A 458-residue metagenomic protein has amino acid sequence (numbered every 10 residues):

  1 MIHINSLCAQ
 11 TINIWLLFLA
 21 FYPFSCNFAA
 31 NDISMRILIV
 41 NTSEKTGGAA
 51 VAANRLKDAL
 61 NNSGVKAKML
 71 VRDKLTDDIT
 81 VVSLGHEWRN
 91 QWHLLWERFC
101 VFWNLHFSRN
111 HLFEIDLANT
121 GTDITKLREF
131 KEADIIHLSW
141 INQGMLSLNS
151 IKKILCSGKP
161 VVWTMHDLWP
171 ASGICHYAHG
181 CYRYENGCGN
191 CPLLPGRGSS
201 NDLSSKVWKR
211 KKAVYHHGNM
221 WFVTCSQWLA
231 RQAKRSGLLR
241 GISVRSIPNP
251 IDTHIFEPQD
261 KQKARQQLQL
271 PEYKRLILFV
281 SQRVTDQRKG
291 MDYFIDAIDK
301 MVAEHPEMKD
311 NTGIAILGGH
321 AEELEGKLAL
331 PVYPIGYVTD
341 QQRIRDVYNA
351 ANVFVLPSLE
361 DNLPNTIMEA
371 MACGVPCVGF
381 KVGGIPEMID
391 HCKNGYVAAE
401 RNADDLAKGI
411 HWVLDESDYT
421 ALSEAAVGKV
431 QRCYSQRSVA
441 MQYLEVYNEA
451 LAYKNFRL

Functional and structural regions predicted by a protein language model:
S172-H176, G198-S246, I251-I255, K261: A short, active-site helix/loop in glycosyltransferases that binds the activated sugar's phosphate group
P271-K289, I295-I298: Conserved donor-binding/catalytic core segment of Leloir-type glycosyltransferases
H305-T312, G318-R345: Nucleotide-activated donor-binding/catalytic signature segment of Leloir-type glycosyltransferases, i.e., the conserved
D346-A351: Short alpha-helical donor nucleotide-sugar binding micro-motif in glycosyltransferases
L359: Aromatic "clamp/platform" in nucleotide-sugar-dependent glycosyltransferases that forms part of the donor/acceptor
P376-G379: Short hydrophobic beta-strand element within catalytic cores of glycosyltransferases and related nucleotide-activated
H391-C392, Y396-A403, W412-S417: Conserved acidic donor-binding segment of nucleotide-sugar-dependent glycosyltransferases
D405, D418-C433, V439-E445, E449: A short, well-ordered alpha-helix in the C-terminal region of glycosyltransferases
